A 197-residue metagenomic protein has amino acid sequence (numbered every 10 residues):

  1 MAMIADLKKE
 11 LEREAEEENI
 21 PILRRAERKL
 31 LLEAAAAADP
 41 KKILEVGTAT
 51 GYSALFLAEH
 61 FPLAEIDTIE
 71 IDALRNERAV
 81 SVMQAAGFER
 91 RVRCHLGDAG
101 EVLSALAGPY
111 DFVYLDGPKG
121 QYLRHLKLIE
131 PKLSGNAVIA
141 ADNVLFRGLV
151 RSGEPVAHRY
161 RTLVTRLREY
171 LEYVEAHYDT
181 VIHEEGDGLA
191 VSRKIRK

Functional and structural regions predicted by a protein language model:
M1-F112, K119-A140, V144-K197: A short alpha-helical cap/connector motif
